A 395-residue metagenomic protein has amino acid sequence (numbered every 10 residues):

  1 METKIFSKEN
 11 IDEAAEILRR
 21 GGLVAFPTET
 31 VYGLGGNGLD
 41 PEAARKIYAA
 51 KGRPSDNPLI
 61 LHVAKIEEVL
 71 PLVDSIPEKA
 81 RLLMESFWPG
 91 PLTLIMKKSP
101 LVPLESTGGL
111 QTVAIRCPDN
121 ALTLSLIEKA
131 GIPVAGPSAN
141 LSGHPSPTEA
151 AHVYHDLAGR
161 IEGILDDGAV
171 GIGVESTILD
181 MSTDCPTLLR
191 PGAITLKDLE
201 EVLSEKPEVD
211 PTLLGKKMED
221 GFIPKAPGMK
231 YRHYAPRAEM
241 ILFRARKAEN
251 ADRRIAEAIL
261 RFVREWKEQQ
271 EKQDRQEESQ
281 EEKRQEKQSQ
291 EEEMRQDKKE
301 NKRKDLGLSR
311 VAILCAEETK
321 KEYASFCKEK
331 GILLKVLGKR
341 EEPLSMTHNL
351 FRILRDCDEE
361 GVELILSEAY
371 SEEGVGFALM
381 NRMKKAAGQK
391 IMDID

Functional and structural regions predicted by a protein language model:
M1-E271, K298-D395: Active-site-adjacent structural elements in enzyme catalytic cores
Q269-E300, K304: Intrinsically disordered, low-complexity repeat/linker tracts enriched for polar/charged residues
